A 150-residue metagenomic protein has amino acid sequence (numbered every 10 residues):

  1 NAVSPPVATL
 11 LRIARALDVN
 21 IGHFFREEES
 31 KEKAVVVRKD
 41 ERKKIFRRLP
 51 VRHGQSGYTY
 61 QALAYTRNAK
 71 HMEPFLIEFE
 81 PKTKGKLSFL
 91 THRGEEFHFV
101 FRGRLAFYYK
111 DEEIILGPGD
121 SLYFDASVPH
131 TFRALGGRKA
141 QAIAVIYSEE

Functional and structural regions predicted by a protein language model:
N1-P5, T9: Recognition helix of helix-turn-helix/homeodomain-like DNA-binding domains that insert into the DNA major groove
T9-L17, I21-F25: Hydrophobic micro-packing sites on short alpha-helices
E27-G57: Short, charged recognition helix plus adjacent turn of helix-turn-helix-like nucleic-acid-binding domains
I45-S88, V145-E150: A short glycine-rich, His/Asp/Glu-containing loop-to-beta-strand
Y58-T59, G117-P118, A126-E150: Ligand-binding loop in jelly-roll beta-barrel domains
L63, K110-A126: Short acidic-glycine-tyrosine-enriched beta hairpin
L76-E80, T91-F107: Short, conserved beta-strand element in jelly-roll/cupin
L87, F107-Y108, I114, H130-G136: Short beta-strand His + acidic residue motifs that chelate non-heme Fe in jelly-roll/DSBH and cupin folds
